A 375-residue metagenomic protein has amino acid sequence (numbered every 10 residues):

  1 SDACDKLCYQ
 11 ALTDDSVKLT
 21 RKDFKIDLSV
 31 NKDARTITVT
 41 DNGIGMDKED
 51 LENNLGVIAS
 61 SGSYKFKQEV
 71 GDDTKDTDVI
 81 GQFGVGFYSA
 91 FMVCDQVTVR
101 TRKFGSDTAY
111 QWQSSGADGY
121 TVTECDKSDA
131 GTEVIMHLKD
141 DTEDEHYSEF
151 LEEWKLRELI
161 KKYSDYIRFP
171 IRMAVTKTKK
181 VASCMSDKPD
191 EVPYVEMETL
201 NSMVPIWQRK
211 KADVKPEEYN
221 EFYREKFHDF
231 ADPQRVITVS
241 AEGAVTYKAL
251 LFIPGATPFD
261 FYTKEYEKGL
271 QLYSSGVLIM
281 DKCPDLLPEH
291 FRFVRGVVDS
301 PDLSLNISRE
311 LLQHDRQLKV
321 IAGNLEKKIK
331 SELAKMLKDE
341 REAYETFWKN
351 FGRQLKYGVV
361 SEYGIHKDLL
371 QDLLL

Functional and structural regions predicted by a protein language model:
S1-F150, E158: GHKL (Bergerat-fold) ATPase N-terminal catalytic module, capturing the glycine-rich phosphate-binding loop and acidic
V79, R100-G119, K139-E149, W154-L375: GHKL/Bergerat-fold ATPase module in large chromosome/replication-associated machines
